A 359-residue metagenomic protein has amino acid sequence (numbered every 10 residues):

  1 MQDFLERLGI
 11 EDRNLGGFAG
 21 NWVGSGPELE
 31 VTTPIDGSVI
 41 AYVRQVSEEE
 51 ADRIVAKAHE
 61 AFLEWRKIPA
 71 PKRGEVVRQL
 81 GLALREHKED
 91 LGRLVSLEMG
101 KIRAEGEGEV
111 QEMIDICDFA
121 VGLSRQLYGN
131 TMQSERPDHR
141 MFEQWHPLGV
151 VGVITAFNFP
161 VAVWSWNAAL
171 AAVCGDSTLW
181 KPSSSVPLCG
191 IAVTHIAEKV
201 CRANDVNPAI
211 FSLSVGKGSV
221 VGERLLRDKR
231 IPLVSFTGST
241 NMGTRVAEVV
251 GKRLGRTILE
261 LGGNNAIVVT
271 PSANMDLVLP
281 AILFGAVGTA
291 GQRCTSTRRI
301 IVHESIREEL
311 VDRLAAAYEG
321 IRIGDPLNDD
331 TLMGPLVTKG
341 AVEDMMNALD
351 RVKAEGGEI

Functional and structural regions predicted by a protein language model:
M1-Y42, E75, Q79, G129-T155 (+1 more regions): Terminal low-complexity tails and localization/encapsulation signals of metabolic enzymes
G37, R73, V95, C117 (+7 more regions): Residue-level signal for inorganic ion chemistry
S38-L127, D138: Glycine-rich loop-to-alpha-helix module at the N-terminal edge of alpha/beta enzyme cores
V55, G74-G81, G92, V110 (+9 more regions): Hydrophobic face of alpha-helices
D118-Q133, R322-I323, K353-I359: Proline-centered turn/helix-capping motifs that create local helix->coil transitions or kinks
G129-L277: Rossmann-like NAD(P) dinucleotide-binding subdomain of oxidoreductase/dehydrogenase enzymes
I196-K199, N241-I359: ALDH superfamily catalytic-core signature
